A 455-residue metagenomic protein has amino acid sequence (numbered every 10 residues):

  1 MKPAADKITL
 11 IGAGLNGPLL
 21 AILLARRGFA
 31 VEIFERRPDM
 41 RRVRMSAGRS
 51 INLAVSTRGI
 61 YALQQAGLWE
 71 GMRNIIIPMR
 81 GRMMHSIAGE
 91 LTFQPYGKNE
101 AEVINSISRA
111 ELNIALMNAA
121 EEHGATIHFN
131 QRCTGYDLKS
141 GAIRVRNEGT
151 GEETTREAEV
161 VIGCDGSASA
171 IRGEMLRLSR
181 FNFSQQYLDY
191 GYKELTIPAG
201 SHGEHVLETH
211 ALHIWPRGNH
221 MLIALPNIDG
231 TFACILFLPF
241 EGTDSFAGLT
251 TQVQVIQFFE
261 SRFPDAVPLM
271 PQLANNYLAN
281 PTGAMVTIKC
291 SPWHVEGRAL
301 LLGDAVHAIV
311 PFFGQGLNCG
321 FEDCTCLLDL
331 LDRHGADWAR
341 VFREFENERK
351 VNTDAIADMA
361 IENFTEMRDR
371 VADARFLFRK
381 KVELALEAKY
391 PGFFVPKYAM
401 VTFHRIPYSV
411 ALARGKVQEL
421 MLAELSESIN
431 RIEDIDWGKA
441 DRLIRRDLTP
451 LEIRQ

Functional and structural regions predicted by a protein language model:
K2-D6, D329-Q455: C-terminal helical "tail/cap" subdomain of flavin- and related membrane-associated enzymes
K7, A30, L317: Residues at the starts of beta-strands that form the adenosine-phosphate
I11-R26, G163, L195, P281-A372 (+3 more regions): Conserved mid-domain beta->alpha element of the FAD-binding
N16, D39, A168: Conserved Rossmann-like nucleotide-cofactor binding loop
A25-G48: Glycine-rich FAD pyrophosphate-binding loop
F29, L68, A125: Short phosphate-binding/catalytic loops that engage adenosine nucleotides
R44-A119: Active-site-adjacent segment of FAD-dependent monooxygenases/related oxidoreductases
N118, E122, Q131-G135, S140-M285 (+1 more regions): Conserved FAD-binding catalytic core of PHBH/FMO-like flavoproteins
